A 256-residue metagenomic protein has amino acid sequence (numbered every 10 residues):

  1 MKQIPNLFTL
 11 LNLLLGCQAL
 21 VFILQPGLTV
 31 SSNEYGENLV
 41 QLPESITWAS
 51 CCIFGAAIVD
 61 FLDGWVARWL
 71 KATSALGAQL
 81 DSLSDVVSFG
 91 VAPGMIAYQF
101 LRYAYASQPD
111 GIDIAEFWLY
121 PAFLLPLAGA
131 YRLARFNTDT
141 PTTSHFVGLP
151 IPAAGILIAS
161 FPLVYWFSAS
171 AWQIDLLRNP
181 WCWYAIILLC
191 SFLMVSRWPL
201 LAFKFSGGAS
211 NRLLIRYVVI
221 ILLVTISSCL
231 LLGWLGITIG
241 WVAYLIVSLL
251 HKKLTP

Functional and structural regions predicted by a protein language model:
M1-F61, I239-G240, Y244, H251 (+1 more regions): Topogenic membrane-insertion module of multi-pass membrane proteins
M1-L13, V66-V86, L133-A153, P199-L214 (+1 more regions): Interhelical loop and helix-boundary elements at the membrane-water interface of polytopic inner-membrane proteins
F8-L11, A49-I53, P121-A128, A154 (+3 more regions): Hydrophobic alpha-helical transmembrane segments of polytopic
C17-L20, G55, V59, P93 (+4 more regions): Alpha-helical transmembrane segments of polytopic integral membrane proteins, especially the permease/helical cores
C17-Q25, G90-F100, L157-V164: Membrane-interfacial alpha-helical segments at the cytosolic side of multi-pass membrane proteins
G36-S45, P109-W118, F146, Q173-W181: Interfacial loop-to-helix junctions that mark the boundaries of transmembrane helices in multi-pass membrane
E44, C51, W69-L133: Multi-pass membrane catalytic core of lipid/isoprenoid biosynthesis enzymes
T143-P256: C-terminal membrane-associated helical module and adjoining short loops/tails
